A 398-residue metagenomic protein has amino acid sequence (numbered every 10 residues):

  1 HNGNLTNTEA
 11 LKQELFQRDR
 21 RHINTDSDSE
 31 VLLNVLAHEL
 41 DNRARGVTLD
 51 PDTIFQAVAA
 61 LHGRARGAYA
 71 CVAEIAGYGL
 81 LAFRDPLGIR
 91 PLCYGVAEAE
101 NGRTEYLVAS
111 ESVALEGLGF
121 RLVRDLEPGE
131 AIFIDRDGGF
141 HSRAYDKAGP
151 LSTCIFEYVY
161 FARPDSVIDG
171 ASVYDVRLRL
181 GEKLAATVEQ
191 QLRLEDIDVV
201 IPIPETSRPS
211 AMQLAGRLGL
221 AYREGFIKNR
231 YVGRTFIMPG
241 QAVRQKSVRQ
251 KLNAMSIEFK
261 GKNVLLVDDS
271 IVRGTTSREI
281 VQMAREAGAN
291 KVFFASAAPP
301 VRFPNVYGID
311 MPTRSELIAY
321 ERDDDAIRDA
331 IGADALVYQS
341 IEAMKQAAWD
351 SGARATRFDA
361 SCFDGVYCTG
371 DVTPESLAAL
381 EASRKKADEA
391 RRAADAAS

Functional and structural regions predicted by a protein language model:
H1-P128, F133-V199, I203, K291: Conserved short alpha-helical segments that host acidic/polar catalytic motifs at enzyme active sites
N7, L80, I89-P91, L115-E116 (+6 more regions): Flexible loop/turn segments at secondary-structure boundaries
E30-V35, Y222-G233, A330-A348: A conserved beta-strand->alpha-helix junction
A60, V113-A114, L118-L122, L126-E130 (+6 more regions): Phosphate/diphosphate-binding loops
H62, G77-G79, R84, T104 (+3 more regions): PRPP-dependent phosphoribosyltransferase catalytic core
T104-E111, P150-L151, T235-R249, A289 (+2 more regions): Flexible glycine/proline-rich, aromatic-decorated loop/lid segments
V200-I203, S207-L214, L218, Y222 (+2 more regions): Extended, hydrophobic alpha-helical segments in both membrane/secreted and soluble proteins
R217-V264, T275, R302-P312: Short, glycine/charge-rich flexible loops or terminal/linker lids adjacent to PRPP-binding catalytic cores
